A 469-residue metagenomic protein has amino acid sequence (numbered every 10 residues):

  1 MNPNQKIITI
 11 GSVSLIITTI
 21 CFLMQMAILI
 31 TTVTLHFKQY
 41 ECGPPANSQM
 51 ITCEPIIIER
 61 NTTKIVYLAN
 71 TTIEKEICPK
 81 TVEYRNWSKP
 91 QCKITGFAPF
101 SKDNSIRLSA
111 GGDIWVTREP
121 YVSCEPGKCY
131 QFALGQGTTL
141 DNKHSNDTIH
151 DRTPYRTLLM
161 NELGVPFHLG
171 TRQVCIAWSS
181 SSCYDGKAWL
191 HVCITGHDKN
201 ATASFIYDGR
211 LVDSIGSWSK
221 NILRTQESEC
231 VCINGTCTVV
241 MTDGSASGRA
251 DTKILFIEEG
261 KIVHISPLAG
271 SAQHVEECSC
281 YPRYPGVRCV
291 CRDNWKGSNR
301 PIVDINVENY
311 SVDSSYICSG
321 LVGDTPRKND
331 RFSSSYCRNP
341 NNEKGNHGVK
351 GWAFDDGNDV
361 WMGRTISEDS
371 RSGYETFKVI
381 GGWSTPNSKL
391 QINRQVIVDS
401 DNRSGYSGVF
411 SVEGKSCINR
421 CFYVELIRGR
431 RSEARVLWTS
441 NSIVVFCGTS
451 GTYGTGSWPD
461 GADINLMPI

Functional and structural regions predicted by a protein language model:
N2-H36: Single-pass membrane-anchoring alpha-helices
P44, P55, K80, I94 (+14 more regions): Disulfide-rich extracellular modules and peptides
E76, C278, V287-C291: Extracellular cysteine-rich, disulfide-stabilized repeat modules
R107, I114-W115, Q131-A133, P166-H168 (+5 more regions): Short beta-strand elements that form the blades of beta-propeller/WD-repeat-like and other beta-sheet-rich scaffold
S181, R224-E229, V275-E277: Repeated scaffold domains used in trafficking and secretory/extracellular systems, primarily beta-propellers
V445, T452, W458-I469: Blade-level signature of beta-propeller repeat domains, shared across WD40, Kelch, NHL, RCC1 and BNR/Asp-box propellers
